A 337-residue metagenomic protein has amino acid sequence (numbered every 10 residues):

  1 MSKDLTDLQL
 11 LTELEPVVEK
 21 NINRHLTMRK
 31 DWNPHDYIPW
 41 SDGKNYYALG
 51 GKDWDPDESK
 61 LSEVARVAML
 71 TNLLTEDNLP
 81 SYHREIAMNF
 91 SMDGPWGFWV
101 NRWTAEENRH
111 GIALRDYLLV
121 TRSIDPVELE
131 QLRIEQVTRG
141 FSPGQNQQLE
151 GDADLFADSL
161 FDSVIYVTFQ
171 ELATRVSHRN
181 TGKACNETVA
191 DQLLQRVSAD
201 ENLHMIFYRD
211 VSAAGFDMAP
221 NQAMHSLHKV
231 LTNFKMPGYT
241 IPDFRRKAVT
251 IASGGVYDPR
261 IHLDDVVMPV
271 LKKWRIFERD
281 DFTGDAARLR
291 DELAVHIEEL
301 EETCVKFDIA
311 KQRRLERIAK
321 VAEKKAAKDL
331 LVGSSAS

Functional and structural regions predicted by a protein language model:
M1-S337: Non-heme di-metal
